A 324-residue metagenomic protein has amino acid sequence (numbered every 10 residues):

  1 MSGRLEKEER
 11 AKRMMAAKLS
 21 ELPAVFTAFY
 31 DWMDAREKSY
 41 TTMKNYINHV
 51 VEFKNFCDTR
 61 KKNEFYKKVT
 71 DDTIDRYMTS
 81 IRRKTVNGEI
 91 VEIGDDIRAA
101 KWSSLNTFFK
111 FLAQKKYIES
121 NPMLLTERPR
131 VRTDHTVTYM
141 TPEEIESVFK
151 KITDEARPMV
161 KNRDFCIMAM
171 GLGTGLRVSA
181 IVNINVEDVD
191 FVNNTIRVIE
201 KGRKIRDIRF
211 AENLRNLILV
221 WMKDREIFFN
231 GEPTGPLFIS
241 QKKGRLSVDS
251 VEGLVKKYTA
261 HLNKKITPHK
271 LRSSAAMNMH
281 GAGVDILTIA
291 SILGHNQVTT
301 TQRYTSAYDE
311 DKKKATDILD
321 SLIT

Functional and structural regions predicted by a protein language model:
M1-T324: Conserved catalytic core of the tyrosine transesterase superfamily
